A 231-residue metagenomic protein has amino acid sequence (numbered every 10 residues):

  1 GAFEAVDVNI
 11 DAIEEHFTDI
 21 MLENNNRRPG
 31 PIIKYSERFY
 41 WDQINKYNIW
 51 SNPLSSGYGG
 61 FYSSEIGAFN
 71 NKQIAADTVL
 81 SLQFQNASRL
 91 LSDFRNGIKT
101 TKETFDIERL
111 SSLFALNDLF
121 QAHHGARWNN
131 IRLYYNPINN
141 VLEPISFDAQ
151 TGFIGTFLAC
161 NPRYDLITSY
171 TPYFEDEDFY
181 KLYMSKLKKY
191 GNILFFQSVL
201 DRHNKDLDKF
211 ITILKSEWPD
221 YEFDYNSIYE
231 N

Functional and structural regions predicted by a protein language model:
G1-A2, R202: Short linear loop/turn motifs
A2, N136-N139: Short acidic-glycine loop/turn motifs at beta-strand connectors
F3-S111, L207: Internal "kinase-insert"/substrate-recognition segments embedded within catalytic cores of ATP-dependent enzymes
A12, Y35, Y135, S146-F147: Hydrophobic side chains in beta-strands
A68-R127, L133, N140-N231: Middle-to-C-terminal accessory/interaction subdomains
